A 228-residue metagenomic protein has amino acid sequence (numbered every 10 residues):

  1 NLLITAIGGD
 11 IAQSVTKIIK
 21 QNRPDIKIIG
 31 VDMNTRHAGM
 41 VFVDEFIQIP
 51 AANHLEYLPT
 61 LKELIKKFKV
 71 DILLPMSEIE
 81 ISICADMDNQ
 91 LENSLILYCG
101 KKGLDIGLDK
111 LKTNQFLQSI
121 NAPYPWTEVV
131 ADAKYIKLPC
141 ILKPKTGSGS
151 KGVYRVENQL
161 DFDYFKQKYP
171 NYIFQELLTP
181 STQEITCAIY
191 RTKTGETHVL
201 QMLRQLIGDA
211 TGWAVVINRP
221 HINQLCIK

Functional and structural regions predicted by a protein language model:
N1-V31, K67-K69, K193-G195: Preference for protein termini
V31-H37: Short, polar loop motifs at secondary-structure junctions
H37-V43, D86, Q90, D132-K137 (+1 more regions): Short loop/helix-cap segments at secondary-structure boundaries that form the rim of catalytic
E45-L64: Glycine-rich, highly charged phosphate/nucleotide-binding loops
L64-V70, I136: Glycine-rich phosphate-binding loop signature in dinucleotide/nucleotide-binding domains
V70-L108, N121-W126: A short, GP-enriched loop/loop-strand-helix hinge that lies immediately N-terminal to, or at the N-terminal rim
L117, W126-T127, Y135-R155, P170-T182 (+1 more regions): ATP-grasp fold ATP-binding core
E157-K228: Phosphate-binding site of ATP-dependent enzymes
